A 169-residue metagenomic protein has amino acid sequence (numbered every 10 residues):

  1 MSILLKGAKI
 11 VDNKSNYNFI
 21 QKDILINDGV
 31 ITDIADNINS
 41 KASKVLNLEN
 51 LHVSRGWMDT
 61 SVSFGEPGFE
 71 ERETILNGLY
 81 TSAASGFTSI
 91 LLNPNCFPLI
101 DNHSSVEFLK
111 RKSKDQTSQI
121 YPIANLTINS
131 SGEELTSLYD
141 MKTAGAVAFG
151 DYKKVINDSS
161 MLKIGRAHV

Functional and structural regions predicted by a protein language model:
M1-S40: N-terminal metal-binding scaffold of metallo-dependent hydrolase/deaminase domains
L5, K44-L46, M58, L91 (+1 more regions): Hydrophobic/aromatic beta-strand patches that form the interior of the parallel beta-sheet core in alpha/beta enzyme
A8, I24, G29, N50 (+5 more regions): Divalent metal-coordination and catalytic microenvironments
V11, N93, Y152: Conserved residues at the C-terminal ends of beta-strands
N37-V53: Active-site metal-binding motif and surrounding structural segment of the metallo-beta-lactamase
E49-S113: Metal-associated gating/positioning segment near the N- to mid-region
C96-F108, S113-H168: Histidine/acidic-residue-rich, glycine-tolerant segments that coordinate divalent metal ions
